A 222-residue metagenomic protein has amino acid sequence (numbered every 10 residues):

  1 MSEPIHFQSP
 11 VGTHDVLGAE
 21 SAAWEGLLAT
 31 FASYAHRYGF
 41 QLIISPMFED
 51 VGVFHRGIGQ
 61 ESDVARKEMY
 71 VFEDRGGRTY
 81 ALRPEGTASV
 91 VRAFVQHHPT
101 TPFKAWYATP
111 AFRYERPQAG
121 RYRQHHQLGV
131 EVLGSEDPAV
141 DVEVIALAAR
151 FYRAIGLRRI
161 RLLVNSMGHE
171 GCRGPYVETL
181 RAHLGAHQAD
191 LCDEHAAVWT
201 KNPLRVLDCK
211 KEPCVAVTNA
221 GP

Functional and structural regions predicted by a protein language model:
M1-P222: TRNA-recognition modules of translation machinery and tRNA-sensing kinases, especially anticodon-binding
